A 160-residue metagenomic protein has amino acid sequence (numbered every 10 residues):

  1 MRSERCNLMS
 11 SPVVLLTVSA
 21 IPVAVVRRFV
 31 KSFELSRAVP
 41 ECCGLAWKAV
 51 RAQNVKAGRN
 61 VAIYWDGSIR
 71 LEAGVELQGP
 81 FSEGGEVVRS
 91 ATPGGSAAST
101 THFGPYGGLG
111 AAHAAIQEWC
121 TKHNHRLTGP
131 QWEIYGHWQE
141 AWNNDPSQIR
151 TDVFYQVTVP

Functional and structural regions predicted by a protein language model:
M1-P160: A solvent-exposed interaction/effector surface
